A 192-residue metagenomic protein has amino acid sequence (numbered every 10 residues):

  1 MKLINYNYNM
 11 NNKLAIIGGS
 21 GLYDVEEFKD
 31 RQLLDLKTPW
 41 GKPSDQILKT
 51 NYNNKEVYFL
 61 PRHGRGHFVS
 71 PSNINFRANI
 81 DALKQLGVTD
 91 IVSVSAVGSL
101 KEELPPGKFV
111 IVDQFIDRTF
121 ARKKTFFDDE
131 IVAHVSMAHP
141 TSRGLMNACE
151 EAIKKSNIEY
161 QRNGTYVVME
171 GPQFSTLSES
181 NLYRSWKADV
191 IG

Functional and structural regions predicted by a protein language model:
N5-Y6: Short, positively charged and aromatic/hydrophobic N-terminal segments
N9-M137: Metabolite-binding pocket within alpha/beta catalytic cores that recognizes anionic/polar moieties
N12, K187-A188: A generic structured-segment signal
G41, I74, G144, F174 (+1 more regions): Residue-level recognition of alpha-helix initiation/capping sites
F68, H134, A138, V168-P172 (+1 more regions): Glycine- and other small-residue-rich loops at beta-strand/loop junctions that grip anionic moieties
I91-V92, V190-G192: Short hydrophobic alpha-helical runs that function as membrane-insertion/retention elements
P140-R184: Active-site rim beta-loop-alpha module in soluble metabolic enzymes
